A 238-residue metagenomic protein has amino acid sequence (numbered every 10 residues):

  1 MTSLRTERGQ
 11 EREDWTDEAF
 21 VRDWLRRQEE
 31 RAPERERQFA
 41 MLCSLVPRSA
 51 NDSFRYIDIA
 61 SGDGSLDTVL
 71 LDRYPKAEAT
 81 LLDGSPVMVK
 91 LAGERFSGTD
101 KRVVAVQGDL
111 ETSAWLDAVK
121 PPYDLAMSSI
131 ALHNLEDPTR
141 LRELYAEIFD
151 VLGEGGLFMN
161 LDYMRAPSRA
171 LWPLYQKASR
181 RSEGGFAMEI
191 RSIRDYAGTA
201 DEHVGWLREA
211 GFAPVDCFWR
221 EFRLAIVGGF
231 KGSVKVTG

Functional and structural regions predicted by a protein language model:
T2-A50: Conserved class I S-adenosyl-L-methionine
I57-I59, D63-S113: Class I SAM-dependent methyltransferase SAM/SAH-binding core
T112-K120: Short conserved loop adjoining the S-adenosyl-L-methionine
M127: A conserved beta-strand element that flanks and buttresses the S-adenosyl-L-methionine
I130-N134: Short catalytic micro-motifs in class I SAM-dependent methyltransferases
R142-E154: A short glycine-rich, Lys/Arg-flanked "PGG" loop and its adjoining helix->strand segment in the class I
L161-A210, V215-C217: C-terminal alpha-helical "lid/dimerization" subdomain adjacent to the S-adenosyl-L-methionine
R208-G238: Core SAM-dependent methyltransferase catalytic element
